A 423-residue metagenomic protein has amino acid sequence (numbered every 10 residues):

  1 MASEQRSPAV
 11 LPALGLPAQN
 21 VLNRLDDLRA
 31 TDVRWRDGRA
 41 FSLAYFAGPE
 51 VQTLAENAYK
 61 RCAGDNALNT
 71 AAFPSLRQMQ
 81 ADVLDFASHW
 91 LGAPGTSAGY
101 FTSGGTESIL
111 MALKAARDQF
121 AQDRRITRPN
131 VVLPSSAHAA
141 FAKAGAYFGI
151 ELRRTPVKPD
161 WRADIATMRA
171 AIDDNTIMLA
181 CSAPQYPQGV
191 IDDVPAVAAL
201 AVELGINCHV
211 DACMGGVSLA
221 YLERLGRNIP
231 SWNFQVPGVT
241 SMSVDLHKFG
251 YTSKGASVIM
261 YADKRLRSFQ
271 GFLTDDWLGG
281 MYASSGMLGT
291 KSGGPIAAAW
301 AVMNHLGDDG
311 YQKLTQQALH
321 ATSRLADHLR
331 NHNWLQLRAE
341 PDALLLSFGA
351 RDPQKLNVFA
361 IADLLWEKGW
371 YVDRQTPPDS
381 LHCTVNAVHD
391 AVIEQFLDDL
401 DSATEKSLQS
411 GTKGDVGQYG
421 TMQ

Functional and structural regions predicted by a protein language model:
M1-T96: N-terminal entrance/gating region of PLP-dependent enzymes' catalytic architecture
R6-S7, G64-A71, P94-Y100, R128 (+6 more regions): Glycine- and acidic
L22, E56, A81-D85, L110-R117 (+7 more regions): Predominant activation on well-ordered alpha-helical scaffold segments within soluble catalytic domains
S75-L76, Y100-T106, L133-S135, A339 (+1 more regions): Active-site nucleophile and cofactor-binding loops and adjacent substrate-binding regions of central metabolic enzymes
T96, S103-A283: Conserved PLP-enzyme active-site core in the AAT-like
R224-A343, G349-P353, M422-Q423: Active-site C-terminal subdomain of aminotransferase-like
W334-L397: Conserved PLP-binding catalytic core of the aspartate aminotransferase-like
H382-Q423: PLP-dependent enzyme catalytic core of the Aspartate aminotransferase-like
